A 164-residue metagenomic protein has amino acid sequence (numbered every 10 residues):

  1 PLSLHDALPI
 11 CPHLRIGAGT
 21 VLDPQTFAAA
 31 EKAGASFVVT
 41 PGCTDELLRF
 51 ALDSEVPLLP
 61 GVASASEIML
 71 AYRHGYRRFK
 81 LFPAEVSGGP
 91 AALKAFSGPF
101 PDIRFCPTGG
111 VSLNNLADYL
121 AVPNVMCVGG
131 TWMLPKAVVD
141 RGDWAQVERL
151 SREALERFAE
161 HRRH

Functional and structural regions predicted by a protein language model:
P1-L8: Short, small-residue-biased leader/transition segments that mark boundaries at the very start of proteins
I10-H13, K32-V38, L52-L59, R73-R78 (+2 more regions): Glycine-enriched alpha-helix->loop->beta-strand junction motifs that scaffold or abut catalytic
L14-L22, A35-C43, V56-S64, I68 (+2 more regions): Catalytic beta/alpha-barrel core
A18-G19, P107-V111, V128-T131: Glycine-rich beta-strand-to-loop/alpha-helix junction loops that act as flexible
D23-A33, S66-H74, A91, S97 (+1 more regions): Catalytic cores of alpha/beta
E31-S36, S54, S64, Y72-L93 (+2 more regions): Glycine/Thr-rich beta-alpha phosphate-binding loop at enzyme active sites
F37, P41-L47, K80-P90, N124-Q146: Glycine-rich phosphate-binding active-site loops on the catalytic face of alpha/beta enzymes
A51-D53, A137-H164: C-terminal helical cap(s) of enzyme catalytic domains, especially alpha/beta-barrels
